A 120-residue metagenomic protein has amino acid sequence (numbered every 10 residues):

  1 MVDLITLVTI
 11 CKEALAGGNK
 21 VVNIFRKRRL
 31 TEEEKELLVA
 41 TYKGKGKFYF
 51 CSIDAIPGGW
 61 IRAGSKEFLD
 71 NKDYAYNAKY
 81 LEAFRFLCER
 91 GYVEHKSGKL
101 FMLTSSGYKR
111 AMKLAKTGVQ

Functional and structural regions predicted by a protein language model:
V2-G44: Long, low-complexity, charged/polar intrinsically disordered regions in eukaryotic proteins
E32-E33, A78-E82, S106: Short, well-structured alpha-helical interface segments that form or flank functional binding sites
Y42-G46, I61, Y92: Short alpha-helix boundary/capping elements
K47-Y74: Short acidic, hydrophobic short linear motifs in intrinsically disordered regions
D70-R90: Short amphipathic alpha-helical interaction segments
C88-G98: A short, conserved structural fragment
K99-T104: Minor-groove-contacting beta-hairpin "wing" of winged helix-turn-helix DNA-binding domains
S106-Q120: Short, amphipathic alpha-helical interaction segments positioned at domain boundaries
